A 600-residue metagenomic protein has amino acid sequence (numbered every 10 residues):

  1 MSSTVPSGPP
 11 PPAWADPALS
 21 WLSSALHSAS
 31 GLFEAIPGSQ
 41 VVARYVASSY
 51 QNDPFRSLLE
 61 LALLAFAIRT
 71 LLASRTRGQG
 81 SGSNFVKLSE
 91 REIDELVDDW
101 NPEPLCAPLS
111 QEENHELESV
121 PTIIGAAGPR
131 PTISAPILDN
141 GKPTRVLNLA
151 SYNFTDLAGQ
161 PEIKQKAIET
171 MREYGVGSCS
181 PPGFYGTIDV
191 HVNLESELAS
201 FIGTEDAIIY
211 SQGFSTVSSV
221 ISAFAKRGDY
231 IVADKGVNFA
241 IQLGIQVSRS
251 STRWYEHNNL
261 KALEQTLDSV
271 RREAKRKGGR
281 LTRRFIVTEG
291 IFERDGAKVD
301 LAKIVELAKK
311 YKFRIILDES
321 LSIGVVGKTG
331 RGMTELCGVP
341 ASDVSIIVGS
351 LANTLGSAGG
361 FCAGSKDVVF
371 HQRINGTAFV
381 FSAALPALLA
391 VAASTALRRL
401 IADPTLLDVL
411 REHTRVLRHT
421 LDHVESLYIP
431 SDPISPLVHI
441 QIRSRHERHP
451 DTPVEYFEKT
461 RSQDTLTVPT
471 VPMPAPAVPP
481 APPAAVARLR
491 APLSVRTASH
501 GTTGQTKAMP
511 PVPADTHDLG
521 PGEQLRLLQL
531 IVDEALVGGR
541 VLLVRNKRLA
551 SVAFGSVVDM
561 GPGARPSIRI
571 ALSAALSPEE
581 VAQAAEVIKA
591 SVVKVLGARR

Functional and structural regions predicted by a protein language model:
S2-G8, W14-D16, S20-S24, S28-E34 (+2 more regions): N-terminal "arm"/small-domain region of PLP-dependent enzymes with the aminotransferase-like
L71, K164-Q212, V416: Conserved N-terminal alpha-helix of the aminotransferase class I/II PLP-enzyme fold
S119-I124, R284, V348, S382-A383 (+2 more regions): Short beta-strand
N153, H257-L317: Active-site phosphate-binding strand-loop segment of PLP-dependent enzymes
L157, D408-R418, S426-G538, R548-E579 (+1 more regions): Conserved PLP-binding catalytic core of the aspartate aminotransferase-like
Q212, A233-R249: Substrate-binding/gating loop at the entrance of the active-site cleft, primarily in PLP-dependent aminotransferase-like
V220-F239: Conserved PLP-anchoring active-site segment centered on the Schiff-base-forming lysine
Y311-R314, L321, V326-S435, I440-P450: Active-site C-terminal subdomain of aminotransferase-like
